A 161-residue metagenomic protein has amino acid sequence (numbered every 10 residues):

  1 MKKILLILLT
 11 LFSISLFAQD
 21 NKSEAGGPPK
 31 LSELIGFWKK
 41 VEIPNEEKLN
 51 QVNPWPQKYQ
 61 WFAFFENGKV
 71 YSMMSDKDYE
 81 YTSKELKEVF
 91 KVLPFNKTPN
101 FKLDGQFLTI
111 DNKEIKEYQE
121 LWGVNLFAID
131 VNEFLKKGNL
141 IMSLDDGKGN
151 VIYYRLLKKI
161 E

Functional and structural regions predicted by a protein language model:
M1-A25: Bacterial Sec-dependent N-terminal signal peptides
K22-K39: N-terminal helix-cap/turn-to-beta initiation motif at the start of protein domains
E33-G36, Y59-W61, E120-N125: A glycine-biased structural micro-motif
G36-K48, P54-Q60: Start-of-domain marker
P44-N50, K69-N139: Contiguous, well-ordered beta-strand patches that form the walls/edges of small beta-barrel/beta-sandwich domains
F65-N67: Acidic/polar residues in short coil/turn loops that connect beta-strands within repeat-based beta-sheet scaffolds
V131-N132, N139-I152: Short, exposed beta-strand-loop hairpins at the edges of beta-sheets in extracellular/periplasmic proteins
V151-E161: Short, low-complexity, Pro/Ser/Thr/Gly-rich segments in the mature regions of secreted, periplasmic
